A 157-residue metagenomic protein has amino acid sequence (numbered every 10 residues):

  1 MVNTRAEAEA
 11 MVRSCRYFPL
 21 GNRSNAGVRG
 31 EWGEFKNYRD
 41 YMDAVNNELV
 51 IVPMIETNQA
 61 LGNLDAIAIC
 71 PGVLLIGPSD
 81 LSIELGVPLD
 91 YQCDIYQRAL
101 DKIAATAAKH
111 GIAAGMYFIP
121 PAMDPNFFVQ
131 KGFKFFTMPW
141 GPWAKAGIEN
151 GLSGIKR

Functional and structural regions predicted by a protein language model:
M1-C70, P78-I83: Conserved anion-binding
M1-E7, L74-L85, F133-G151: Glycine-rich phosphate-binding active-site loops on the catalytic face of alpha/beta enzymes
R5, L61, C93-D101, K145: Non-membrane alpha-helical structural segments and their capping/turn regions in soluble enzymes
R5-G21, V129, G141-R157: C-terminal helical cap(s) of enzyme catalytic domains, especially alpha/beta-barrels
R16-G21, D43-N46, Q92-G115: Alpha-helix-loop-beta-strand connector modules within alpha/beta enzyme cores
I51-E56, L74-I76, A114-Y117, F135-M138: Hydrophobic faces of well-ordered beta-strands that scaffold small-molecule active sites in alpha/beta enzyme cores
A68, V129-Q130: Non-catalytic positions within long, well-ordered alpha-helices that form the structural scaffold/packing of enzyme
